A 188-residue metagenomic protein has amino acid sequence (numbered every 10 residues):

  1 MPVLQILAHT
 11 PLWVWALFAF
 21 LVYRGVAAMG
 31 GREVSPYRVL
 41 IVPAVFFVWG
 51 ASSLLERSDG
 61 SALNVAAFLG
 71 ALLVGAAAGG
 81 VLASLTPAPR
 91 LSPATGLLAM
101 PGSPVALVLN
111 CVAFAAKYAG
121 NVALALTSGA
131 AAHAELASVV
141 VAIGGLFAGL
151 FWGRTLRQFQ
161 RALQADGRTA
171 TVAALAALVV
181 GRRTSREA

Functional and structural regions predicted by a protein language model:
M1-I6, R24-V34, A71-L72: Short juxtamembrane and helix-loop transition motifs at transmembrane-helix boundaries in membrane proteins
L4-F18, V65-V74: Structural signature of hydrophobic alpha-helical transmembrane segments
L12, R38-P43, G80-A83, S103-A116: Select subsegments of transmembrane alpha-helices in polytopic membrane proteins, especially boundary-proximal
A19-V34, G80-P93, R154-R161: C-terminal ends of transmembrane helices
E33-F46, N64-A71, T95-A99: Cytoplasmic-side transmembrane-helix entry/capping segments in multi-pass membrane proteins
L40-G60: A generic, lipid-embedded transmembrane alpha helix
S61-A77, V139-L146: Alpha-helical transmembrane segments
V108-A188: C-terminal membrane-adjacent module
